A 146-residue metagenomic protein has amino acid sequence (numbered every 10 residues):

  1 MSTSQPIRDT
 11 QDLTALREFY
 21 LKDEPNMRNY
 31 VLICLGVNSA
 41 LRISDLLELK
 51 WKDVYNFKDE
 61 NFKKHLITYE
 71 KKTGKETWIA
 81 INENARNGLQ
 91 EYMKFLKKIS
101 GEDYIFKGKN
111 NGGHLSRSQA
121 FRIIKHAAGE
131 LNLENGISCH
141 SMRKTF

Functional and structural regions predicted by a protein language model:
M1-T10: N-terminal export signals and maturation junctions of secreted/periplasmic proteins
Q5, K71-Q90, E102-K125: C-terminal catalytic core of Y-nucleophile DNA break-rejoin enzymes
T10-S39, I43: Basic, Lys/Arg- and aromatic-enriched nucleic-acid-binding interface segment
E18-P25, R122-T145: Short, basic (Lys/Arg/His-rich) helix/loop patches that form interaction surfaces in the mid-to-C-terminal regions
N38, T145-F146: C-terminal catalytic core of tyrosine-transesterase DNA break-rejoin enzymes
E48-E76, A80-A85: Conserved tyrosine-mediated DNA breakage-rejoining catalytic core shared by Y-recombinases
